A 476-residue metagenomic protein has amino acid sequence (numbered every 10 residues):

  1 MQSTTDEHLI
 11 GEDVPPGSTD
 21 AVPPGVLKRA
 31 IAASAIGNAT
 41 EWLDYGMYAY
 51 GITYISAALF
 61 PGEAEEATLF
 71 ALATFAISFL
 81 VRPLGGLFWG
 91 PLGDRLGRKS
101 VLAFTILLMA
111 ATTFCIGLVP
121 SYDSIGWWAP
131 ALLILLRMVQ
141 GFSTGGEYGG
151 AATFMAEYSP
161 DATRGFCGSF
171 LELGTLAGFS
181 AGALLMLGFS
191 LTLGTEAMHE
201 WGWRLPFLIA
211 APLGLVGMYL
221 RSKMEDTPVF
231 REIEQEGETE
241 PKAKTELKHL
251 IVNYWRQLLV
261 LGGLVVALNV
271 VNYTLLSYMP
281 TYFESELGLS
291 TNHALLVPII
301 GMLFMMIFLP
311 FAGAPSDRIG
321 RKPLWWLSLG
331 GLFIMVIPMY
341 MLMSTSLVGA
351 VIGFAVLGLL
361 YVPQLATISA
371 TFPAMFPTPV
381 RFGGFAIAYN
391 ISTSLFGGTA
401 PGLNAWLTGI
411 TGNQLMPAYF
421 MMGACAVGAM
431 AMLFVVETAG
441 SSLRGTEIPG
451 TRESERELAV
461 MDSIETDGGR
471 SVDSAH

Functional and structural regions predicted by a protein language model:
A49, W255-F304, G397-P401: Extracytoplasmic gate region of multi-pass secondary transporters
I52-L84: Extracellular/periplasmic helix-loop-helix junction of adjacent transmembrane segments in MFS-like secondary
G86-R98, L309-R321: Helix-to-loop junctions at the C-terminal end of transmembrane segments in multipass secondary transporters
R95-L107, R318-L329: Cytoplasmic membrane-interface "Motif A"-like loop-to-helix N-cap segments of 12-TM Major Facilitator Superfamily
L107-I125, G330-S344: C-terminal ends and interior cores of transmembrane alpha-helices in multi-pass membrane transporters/permeases
F166-S190, L213, A388-A400: Glycine-rich segments within core transmembrane alpha-helices of 12-TM secondary carriers
G217-M224, G423-R452: Multi-pass alpha-helical transporter architecture, strongest for 12-TM Major Facilitator/SLC carriers used
K322-I368: C-terminal transmembrane helical hairpin of 12-TM major facilitator-type secondary transporters
